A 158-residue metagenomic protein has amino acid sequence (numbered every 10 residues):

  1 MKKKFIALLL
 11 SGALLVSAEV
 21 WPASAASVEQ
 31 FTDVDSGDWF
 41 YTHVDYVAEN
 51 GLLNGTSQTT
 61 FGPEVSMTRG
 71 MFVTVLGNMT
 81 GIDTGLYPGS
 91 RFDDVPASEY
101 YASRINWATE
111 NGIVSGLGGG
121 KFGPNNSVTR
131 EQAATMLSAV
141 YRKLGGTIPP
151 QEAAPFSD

Functional and structural regions predicted by a protein language model:
K2-W39, E49, N54-V73, G77-S103 (+2 more regions): Feature responds to low-complexity, polar/acidic, surface-exposed segments characteristic of secreted/exported proteins
